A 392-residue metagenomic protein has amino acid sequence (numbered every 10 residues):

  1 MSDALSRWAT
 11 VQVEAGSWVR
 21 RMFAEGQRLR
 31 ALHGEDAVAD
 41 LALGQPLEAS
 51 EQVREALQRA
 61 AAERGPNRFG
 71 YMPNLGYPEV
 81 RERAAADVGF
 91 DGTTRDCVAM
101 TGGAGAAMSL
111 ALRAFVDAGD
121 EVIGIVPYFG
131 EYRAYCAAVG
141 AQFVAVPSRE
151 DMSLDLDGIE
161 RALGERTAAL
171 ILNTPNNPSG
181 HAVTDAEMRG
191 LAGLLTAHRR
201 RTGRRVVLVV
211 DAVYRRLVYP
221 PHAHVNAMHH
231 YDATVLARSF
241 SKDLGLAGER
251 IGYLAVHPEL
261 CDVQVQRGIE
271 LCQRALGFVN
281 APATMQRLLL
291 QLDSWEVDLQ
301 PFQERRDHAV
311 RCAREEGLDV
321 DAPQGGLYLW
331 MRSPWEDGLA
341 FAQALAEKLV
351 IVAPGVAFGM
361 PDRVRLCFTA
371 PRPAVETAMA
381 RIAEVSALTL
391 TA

Functional and structural regions predicted by a protein language model:
L5-W8, Q12-G103, L110, D293-W295 (+1 more regions): N-terminal small-domain helix-loop-helix segment of the aminotransferase-like
R28-H33, L194-V206, P258-V263, L390: Alpha-helix termini
V38-D40, A237, D319-Q324, V356-A357: Short beta-strand
N67-G203, R215-H230, V235, V375: Conserved core of the PLP fold type I
A86, G92, A192, A340 (+2 more regions): PLP-dependent enzyme catalytic core of the Aspartate aminotransferase-like
A212: Walker B catalytic acidic pair
A233-Q303: Conserved core segment of the aminotransferase class I/II
A283-L290, F302-A313, V320-R332, D362: Conserved glycine-rich beta-strand-loop-beta hairpin in the small C-terminal domain of fold type I
